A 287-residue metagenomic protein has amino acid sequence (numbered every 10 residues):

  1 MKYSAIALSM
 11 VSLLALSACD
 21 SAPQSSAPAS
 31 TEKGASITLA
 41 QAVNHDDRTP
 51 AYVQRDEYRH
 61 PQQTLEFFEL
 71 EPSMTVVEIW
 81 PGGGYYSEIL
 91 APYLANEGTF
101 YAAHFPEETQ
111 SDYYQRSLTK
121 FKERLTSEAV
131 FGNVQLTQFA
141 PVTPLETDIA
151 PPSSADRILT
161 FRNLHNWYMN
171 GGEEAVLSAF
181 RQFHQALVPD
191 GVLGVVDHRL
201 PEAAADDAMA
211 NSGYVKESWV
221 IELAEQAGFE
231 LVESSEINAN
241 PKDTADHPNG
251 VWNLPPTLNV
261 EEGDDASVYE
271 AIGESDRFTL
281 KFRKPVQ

Functional and structural regions predicted by a protein language model:
A15-A18: C-terminal motif of bacterial Sec signal peptides marking the signal peptidase cleavage site
D20-A22: Bacterial signal peptide processing site
A35-E71, Y85, I89: Class I SAM-dependent methyltransferase Rossmann-like catalytic core, especially the SAM/SAH-binding loop
S73-G82: Conserved class I S-adenosyl-L-methionine
A91-P92, E174-P189: A short glycine-rich, Lys/Arg-flanked "PGG" loop and its adjoining helix->strand segment in the class I
Y101-A103, D190-H198: Conserved beta-strand signature within the Rossmann-like core of class I S-adenosyl-L-methionine
T147-L159: A short acidic, Gly/Pro-enriched loop at the edge of an enzyme's catalytic core that lines a small-molecule cofactor
A227, S267-Q287: C-terminal lobe and adjacent flexible extensions of AdoMet/dcAdoMet transferase-like proteins
